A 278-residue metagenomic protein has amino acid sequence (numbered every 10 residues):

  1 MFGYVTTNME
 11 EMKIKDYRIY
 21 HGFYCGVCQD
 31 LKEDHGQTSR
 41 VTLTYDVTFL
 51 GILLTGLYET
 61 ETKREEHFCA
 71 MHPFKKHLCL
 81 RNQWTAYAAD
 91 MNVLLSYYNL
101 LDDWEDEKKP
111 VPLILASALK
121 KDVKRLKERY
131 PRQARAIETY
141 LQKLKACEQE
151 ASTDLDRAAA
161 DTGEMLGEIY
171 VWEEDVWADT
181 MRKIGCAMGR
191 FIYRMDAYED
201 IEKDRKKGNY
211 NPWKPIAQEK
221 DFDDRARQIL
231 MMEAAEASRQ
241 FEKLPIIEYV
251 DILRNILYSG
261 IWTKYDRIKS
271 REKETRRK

Functional and structural regions predicted by a protein language model:
M1-K183, R190, R194-M231, R239-Y249 (+4 more regions): Acidic catalytic motifs of isoprenoid enzymes
N255-S259: A glycine-rich phosphate-binding loop feature that marks nucleotide/adenosyl-phosphate handling sites
